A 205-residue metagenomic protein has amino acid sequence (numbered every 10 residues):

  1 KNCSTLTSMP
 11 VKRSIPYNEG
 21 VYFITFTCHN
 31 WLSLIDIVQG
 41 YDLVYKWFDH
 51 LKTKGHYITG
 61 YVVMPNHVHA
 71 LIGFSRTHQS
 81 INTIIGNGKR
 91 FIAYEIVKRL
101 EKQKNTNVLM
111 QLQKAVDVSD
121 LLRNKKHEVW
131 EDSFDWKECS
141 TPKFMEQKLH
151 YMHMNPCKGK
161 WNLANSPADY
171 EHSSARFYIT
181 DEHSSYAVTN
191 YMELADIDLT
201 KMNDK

Functional and structural regions predicted by a protein language model:
K1-K205: Short catalytic/metal-binding and nucleic-acid-binding patches
